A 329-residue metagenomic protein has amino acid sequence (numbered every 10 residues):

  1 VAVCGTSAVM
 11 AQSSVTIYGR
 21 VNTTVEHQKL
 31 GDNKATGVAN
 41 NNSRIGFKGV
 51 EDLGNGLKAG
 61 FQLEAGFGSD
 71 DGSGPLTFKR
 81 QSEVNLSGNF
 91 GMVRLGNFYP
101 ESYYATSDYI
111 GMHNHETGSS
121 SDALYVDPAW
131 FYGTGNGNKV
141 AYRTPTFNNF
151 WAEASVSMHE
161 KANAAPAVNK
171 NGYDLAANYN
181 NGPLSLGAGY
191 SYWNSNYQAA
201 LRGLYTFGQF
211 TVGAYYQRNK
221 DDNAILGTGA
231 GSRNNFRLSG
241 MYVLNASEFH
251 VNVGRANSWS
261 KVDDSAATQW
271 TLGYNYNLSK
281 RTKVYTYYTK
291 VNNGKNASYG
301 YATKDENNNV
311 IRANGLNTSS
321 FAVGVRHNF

Functional and structural regions predicted by a protein language model:
T6-A11: Sec/Tat signal peptide C-region and signal peptidase I cleavage site
Q12-H27, N33-K161, N169, N178-G182: Outer membrane beta-barrel
S13-G19, E51, N55-A59, N89-V93 (+10 more regions): Outer-envelope beta-barrel architecture signal
Y18-E26, Q62-E64, G96-F98, E153-S157 (+7 more regions): Transmembrane beta-strands of outer-membrane beta-barrel proteins
V25-G31, F67-D71, E101-A105, E160-A164 (+7 more regions): Gram-negative outer-membrane beta-barrel proteins
N33-S43, F78-R80, T134-N138, N169-Y173 (+4 more regions): Residues that define the transmembrane beta-barrel architecture of outer-membrane proteins
K170-N277, T289-K290: Detector for outer-membrane/organellar transmembrane beta-barrel domains, recognizing the amphipathic beta-strand
G315-F329: Outer-membrane beta-barrel "beta-signal"
